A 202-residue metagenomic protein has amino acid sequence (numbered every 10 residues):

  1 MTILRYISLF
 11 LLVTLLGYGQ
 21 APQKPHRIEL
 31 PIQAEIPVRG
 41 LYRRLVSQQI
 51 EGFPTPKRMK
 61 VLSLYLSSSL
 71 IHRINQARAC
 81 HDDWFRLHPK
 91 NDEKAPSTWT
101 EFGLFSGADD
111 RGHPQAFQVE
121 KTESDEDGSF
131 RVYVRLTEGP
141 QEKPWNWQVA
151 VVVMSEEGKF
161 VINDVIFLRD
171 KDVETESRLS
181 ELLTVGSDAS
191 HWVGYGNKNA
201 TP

Functional and structural regions predicted by a protein language model:
M1-I7: Bacterial N-terminal signal peptides that target proteins for export
L11-G19: Hydrophobic h-region of N-terminal signal peptides that target proteins for export in Gram-negative bacteria
Q20-P25: Bacterial Sec signal peptide processing site at the extreme N-terminus
H26-S97: Core segments of small alpha/beta cavity-forming domains
S67, I71-P144: Surface-exposed, charged secondary-structure patches
V119-K121, Q148-S155: Hydrophobic/aromatic beta-strand elements that line small-molecule binding cavities or substrate pockets in beta-rich
E126-Q148, E156, V161-P202: Low-complexity, intrinsically disordered terminal/linker segments enriched in charged and Gly/Pro repeats
